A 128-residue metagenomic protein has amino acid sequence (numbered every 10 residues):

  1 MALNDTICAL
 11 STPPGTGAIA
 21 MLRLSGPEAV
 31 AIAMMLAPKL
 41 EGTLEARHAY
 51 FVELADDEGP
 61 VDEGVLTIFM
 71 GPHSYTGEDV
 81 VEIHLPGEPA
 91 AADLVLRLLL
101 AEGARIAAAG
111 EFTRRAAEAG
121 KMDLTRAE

Functional and structural regions predicted by a protein language model:
M1-E128: A glycine-rich (often HGG/GG-containing) alpha/beta subdomain
